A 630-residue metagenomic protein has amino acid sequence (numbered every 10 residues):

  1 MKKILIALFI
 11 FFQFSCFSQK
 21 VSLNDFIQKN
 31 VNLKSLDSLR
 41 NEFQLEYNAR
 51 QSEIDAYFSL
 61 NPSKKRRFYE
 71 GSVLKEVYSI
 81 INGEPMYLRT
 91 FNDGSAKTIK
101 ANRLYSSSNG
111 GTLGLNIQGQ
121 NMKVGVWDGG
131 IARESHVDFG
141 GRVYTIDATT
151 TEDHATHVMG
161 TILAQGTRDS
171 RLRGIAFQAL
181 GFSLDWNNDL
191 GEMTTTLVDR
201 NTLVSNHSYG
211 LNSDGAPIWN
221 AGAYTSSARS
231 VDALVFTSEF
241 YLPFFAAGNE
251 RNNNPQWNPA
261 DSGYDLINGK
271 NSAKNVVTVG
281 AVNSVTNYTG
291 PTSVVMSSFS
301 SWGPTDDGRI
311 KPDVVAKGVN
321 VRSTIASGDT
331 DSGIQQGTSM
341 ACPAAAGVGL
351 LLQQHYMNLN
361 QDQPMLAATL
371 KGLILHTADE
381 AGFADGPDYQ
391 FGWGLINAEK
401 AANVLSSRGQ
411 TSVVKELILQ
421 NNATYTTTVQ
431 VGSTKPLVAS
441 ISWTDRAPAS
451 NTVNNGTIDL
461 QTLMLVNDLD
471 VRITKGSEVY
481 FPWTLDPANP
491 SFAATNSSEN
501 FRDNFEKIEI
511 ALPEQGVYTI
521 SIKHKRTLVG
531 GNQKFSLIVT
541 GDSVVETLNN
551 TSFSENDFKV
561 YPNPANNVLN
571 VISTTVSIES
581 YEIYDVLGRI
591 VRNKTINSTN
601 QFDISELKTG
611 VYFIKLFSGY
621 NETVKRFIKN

Functional and structural regions predicted by a protein language model:
S18, T609-N630: C-terminal tail/sorting-segment detector
Q19-V21, S95-E192, D199-V204, D214 (+6 more regions): Subtilisin-like serine protease catalytic core
V21-D25, Q165-D169, F182-N275, D306-R309 (+2 more regions): Substrate-binding/access-modulating region of protease and related hydrolase catalytic domains
N32-D37, Q44-V126, I146-T151, S227 (+4 more regions): N-terminal domain-start motif of subtilase-like serine proteases
W127-F139, V282-P343: Catalytic-core environment of secreted peptidases
V315-A384: Hydrolase catalytic cores
G394-N467, L537-E546: Secreted peptidase-domain scaffold signal
T540-Y561, N567, T574: Residue-level detector of functionally pivotal "anchor" positions at catalytic/ligand-binding pockets or at interdomain
